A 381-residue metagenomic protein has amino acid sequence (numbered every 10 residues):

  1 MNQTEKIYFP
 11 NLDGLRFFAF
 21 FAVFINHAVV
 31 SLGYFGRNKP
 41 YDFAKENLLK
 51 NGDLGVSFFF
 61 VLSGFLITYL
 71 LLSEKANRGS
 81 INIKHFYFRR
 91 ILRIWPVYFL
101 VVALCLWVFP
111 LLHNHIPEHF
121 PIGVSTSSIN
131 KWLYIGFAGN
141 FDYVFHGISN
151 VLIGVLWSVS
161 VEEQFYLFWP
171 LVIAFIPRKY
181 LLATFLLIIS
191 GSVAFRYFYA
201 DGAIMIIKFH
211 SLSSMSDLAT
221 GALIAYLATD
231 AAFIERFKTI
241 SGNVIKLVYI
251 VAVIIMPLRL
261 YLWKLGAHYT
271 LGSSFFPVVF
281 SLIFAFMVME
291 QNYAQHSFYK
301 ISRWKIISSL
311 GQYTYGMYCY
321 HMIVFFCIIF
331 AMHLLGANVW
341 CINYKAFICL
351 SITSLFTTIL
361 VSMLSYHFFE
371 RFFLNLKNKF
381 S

Functional and structural regions predicted by a protein language model:
M1-I206, S211-S214, R236-I245, S297 (+3 more regions): Membrane-cytosol interface segments of multi-pass membrane proteins, especially ER/Golgi lipid-handling enzymes
L32, A231, W304: Acidic-histidine catalytic/liganding microenvironments
L66-L72, I224, E290-N292: Membrane-water interface of transmembrane alpha-helices
L218, L223, K246-F369: Alpha-helical transmembrane segments of multi-pass integral membrane proteins
A225-E235: Internal transmembrane alpha-helix with an interfacial aromatic "cap," most often the third helix
